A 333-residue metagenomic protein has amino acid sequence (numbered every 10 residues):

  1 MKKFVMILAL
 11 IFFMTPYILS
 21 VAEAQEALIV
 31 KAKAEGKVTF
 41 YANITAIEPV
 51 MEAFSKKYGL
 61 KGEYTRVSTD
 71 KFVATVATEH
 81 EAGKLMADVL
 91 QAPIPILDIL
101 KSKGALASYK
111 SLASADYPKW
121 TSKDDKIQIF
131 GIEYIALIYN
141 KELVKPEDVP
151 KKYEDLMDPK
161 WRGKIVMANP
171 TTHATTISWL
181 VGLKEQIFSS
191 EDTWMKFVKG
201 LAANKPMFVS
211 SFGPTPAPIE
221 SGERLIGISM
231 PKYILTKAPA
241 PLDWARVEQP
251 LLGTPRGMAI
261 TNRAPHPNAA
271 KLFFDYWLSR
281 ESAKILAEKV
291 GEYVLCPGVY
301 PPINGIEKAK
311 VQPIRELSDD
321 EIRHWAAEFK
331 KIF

Functional and structural regions predicted by a protein language model:
I7-Y17: Bacterial N-terminal signal peptides
A22-T39, E52-K57, D158-K160: Immediate post-signal peptide segment of exported/extracytoplasmic ligand-binding proteins
Y41-E52, E63-E223: Extracytoplasmic ligand-binding site segments that recognize negatively charged/polar headgroups
P95-K101, E220-D243: A ligand-binding cleft/hinge motif common to bilobed small-molecule-binding domains
K119, I132-I135, F197-A202, F208-V209 (+1 more regions): Periplasmic-binding protein-like
A136-L143, L180-K184, T254-H266, W277 (+1 more regions): A bilobed periplasmic-binding-protein/Venus flytrap-type ligand-binding module shared by bacterial periplasmic
G163-T171, W277-Y300: Periplasmic-binding protein-like
S282, P301-F333: Extracellular/periplasmic bilobal clamshell ligand-binding domains
